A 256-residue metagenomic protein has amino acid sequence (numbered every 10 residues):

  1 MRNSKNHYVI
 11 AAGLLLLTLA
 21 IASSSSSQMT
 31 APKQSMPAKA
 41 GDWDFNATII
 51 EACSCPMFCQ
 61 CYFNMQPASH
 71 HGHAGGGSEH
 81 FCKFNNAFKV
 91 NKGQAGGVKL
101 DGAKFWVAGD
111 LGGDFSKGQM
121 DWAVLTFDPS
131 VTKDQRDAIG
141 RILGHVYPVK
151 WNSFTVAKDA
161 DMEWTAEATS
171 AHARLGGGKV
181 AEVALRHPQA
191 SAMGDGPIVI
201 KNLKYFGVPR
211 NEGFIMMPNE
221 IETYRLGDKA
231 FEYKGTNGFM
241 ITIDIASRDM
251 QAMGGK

Functional and structural regions predicted by a protein language model:
M1-N6: N-terminal secretory signal peptides that target proteins for export/translocation
Y8-I10, S27-Q28: Low-complexity, intrinsically disordered segments with a bias for serine/threonine
A11-A20: Bacterial N-terminal signal peptides
A22-K33: Signal peptide processing junction and immediate N-terminal pro/mature segment of secreted/exported proteins
S35-P37: Short linear interaction motifs
K39-K256: Beta-strand-enriched cores of mature, soluble protein domains
